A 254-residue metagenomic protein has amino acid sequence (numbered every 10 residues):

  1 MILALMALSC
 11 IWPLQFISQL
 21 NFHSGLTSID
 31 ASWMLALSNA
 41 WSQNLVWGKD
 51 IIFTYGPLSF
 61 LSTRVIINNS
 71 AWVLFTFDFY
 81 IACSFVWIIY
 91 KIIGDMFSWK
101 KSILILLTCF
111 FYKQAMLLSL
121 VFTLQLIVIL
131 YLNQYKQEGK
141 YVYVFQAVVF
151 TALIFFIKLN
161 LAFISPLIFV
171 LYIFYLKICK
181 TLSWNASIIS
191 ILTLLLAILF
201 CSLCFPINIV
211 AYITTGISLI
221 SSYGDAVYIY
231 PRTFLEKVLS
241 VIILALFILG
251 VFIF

Functional and structural regions predicted by a protein language model:
M1-F16, S190: Start-transfer (signal-anchor) and selected internal transmembrane alpha helices of multi-pass inner/ER membrane
N21-L37, V46-S62, W72, I207-I209: Extracytoplasmic catalytic/substrate-binding loops of multi-pass membrane glycan-assembly enzymes
F53-P57, L61, V65-W87, K237-V238: Loop-to-helix entry region of an early transmembrane alpha helix in multi-pass inner-membrane enzymes
V73-L106, F252: Transmembrane-helix motifs of polytopic, lipid-linked glycan transferases
G94-M96, Q125-Q146, I178-K180, A245-F254: Membrane-interface transmembrane helices that cradle and orient dolichyl/undecaprenyl
I105-F110, Y143-V170, L195-L199: Membrane-interface alpha helices of multi-pass inner-membrane proteins
I164-L195: Perimembrane helix-loop-helix junctions
S187-Y230, E236-I242: Membrane-lumen/periplasm interface segments of specific transmembrane helices in polyprenyl phosphate-linked
